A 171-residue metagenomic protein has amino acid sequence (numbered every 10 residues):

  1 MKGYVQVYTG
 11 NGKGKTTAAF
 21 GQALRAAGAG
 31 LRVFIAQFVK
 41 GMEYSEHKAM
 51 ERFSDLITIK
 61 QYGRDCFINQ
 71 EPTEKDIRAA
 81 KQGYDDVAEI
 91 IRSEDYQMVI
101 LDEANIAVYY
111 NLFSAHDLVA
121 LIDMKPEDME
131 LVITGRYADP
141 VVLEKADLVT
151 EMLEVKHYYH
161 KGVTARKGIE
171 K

Functional and structural regions predicted by a protein language model:
M1: Glycine-rich beta-alpha loop segments
Y4-R92: Conserved P-loop
C66-F67, A88-D95, A104-K171: Replace "adjacent to P-loop NTPase cores in ATP/GTP-dependent enzymes" with "adjacent to NTP-binding cores
I100: Glycine-rich phosphate-binding loops of nucleotide-dependent enzymes
